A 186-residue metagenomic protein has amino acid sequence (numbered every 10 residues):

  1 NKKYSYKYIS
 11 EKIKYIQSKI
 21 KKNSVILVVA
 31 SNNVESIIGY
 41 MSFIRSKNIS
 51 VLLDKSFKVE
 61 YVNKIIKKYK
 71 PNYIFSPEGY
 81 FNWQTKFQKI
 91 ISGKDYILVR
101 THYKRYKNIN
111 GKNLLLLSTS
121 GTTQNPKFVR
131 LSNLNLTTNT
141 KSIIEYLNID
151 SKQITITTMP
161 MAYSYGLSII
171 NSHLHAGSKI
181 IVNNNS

Functional and structural regions predicted by a protein language model:
N1-I20, E60-N63, L131-L134: Conserved AMP-binding/adenylate-forming core of the ANL superfamily
S5-Y6, N113-K141: Conserved AMP-binding A3 loop
K12, A30, V51-I66, S178-S186: ATP-dependent adenylate-forming carboxylate-activation enzymes
Y15-S56, T158-P160: Conserved AMP-binding/adenylate-forming
K70-I74: Proline-aspartate-enriched helix->loop->beta-strand connector
Q88-L114: Flexible, low-complexity linker/hinge segments
T137-I154, A162-S186: Conserved AMP-binding/adenylation subdomain of ANL enzymes
